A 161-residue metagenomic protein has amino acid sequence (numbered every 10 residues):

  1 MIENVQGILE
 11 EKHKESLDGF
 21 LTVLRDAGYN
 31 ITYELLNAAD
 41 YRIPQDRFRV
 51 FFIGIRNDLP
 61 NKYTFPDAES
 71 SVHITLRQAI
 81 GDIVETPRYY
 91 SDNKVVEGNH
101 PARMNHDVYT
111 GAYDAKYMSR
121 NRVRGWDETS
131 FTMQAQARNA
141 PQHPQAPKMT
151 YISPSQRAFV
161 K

Functional and structural regions predicted by a protein language model:
M1-D46, F51-I55: Conserved Class I SAM-dependent methyltransferase catalytic core
V23-D26, F48-K161: S-adenosyl-L-methionine-dependent DNA methyltransferase catalytic core
